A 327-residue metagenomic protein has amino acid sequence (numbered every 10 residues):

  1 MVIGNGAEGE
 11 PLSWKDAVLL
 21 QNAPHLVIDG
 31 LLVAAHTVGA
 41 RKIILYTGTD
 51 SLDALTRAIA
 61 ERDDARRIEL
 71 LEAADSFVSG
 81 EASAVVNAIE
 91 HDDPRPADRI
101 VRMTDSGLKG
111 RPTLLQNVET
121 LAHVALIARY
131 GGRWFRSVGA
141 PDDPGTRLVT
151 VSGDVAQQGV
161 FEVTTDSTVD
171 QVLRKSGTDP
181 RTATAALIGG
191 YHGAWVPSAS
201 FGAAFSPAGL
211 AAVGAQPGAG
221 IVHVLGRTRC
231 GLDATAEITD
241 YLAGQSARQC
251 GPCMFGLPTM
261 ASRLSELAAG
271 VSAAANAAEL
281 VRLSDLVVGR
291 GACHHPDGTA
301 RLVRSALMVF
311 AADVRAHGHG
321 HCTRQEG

Functional and structural regions predicted by a protein language model:
V2-D16, D105-G107, T150-V155: Gly-rich Lys/Arg/Thr-decorated short loops/hinges at beta-loop-alpha junctions or inter-strand turns that position
G9-S13, D50-A54, F77-S79, V85 (+9 more regions): Flexible loop/turn segments at secondary-structure boundaries
K15-L19, R41-I43, T47-T49, D53 (+2 more regions): Ferredoxin-type iron-sulfur electron-transfer modules in oxidoreductases and energy-metabolism complexes
L20-H25, V33-H36: Glycine- and Gly-Pro-enriched alpha-helical subdomains that act as flexible, kink-prone "lid/hinge" or packing modules
I28-A34, T164-P180: Short amphipathic, charge-patterned alpha-helical segments
L31, G80, V172-L173, C250 (+1 more regions): Buried hydrophobic positions in well-ordered alpha/beta secondary-structure cores of metabolic enzymes
T47-D53, R57, I68, D179-L210: Terminal amphipathic helices with adjacent charged low-complexity linkers/tails
S51-T165, S176-P180: Hydrophobic alpha-helical positions that pack around
